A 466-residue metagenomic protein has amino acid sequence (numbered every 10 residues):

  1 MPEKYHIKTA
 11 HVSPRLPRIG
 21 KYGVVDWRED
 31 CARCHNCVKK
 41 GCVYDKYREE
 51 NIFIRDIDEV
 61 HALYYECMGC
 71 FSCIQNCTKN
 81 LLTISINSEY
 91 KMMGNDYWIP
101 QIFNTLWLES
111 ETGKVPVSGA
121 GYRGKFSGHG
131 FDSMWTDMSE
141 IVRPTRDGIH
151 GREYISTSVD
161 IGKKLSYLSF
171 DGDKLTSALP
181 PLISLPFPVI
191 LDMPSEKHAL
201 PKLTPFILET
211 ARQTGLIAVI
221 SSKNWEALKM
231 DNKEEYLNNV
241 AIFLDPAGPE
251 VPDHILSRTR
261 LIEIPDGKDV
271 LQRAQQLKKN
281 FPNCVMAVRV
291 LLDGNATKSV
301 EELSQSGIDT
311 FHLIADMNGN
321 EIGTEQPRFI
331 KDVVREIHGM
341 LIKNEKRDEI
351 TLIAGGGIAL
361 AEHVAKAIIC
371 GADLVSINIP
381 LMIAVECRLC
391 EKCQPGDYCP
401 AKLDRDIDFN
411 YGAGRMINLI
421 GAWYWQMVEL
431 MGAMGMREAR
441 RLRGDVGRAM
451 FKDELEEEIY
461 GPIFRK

Functional and structural regions predicted by a protein language model:
M1-V38, Y44-V189, M193-R212, L216-I217 (+4 more regions): Conserved, well-structured core domains of diverse proteins
G20-G23, R33-H35, K39-Y44, E49-E50 (+3 more regions): Glycine-rich phosphate/ribose-binding loops and adjacent secondary-structure elements that form binding surfaces
G162, Y167, I242-L271, V290: Active-site beta->alpha loop and helix N-cap motifs at the rims of alpha/beta catalytic domains
F187-M193, L216-S221, L237-P246, R260-I264 (+4 more regions): Hydrophobic faces of well-ordered beta-strands that scaffold small-molecule active sites in alpha/beta enzyme cores
P201-I207, A247-H254, G294-E302, L360-V364: Short, acidic/polar
L208, A227-V240, P249-T259, A274-P282 (+1 more regions): Acidic (Asp/Glu)-rich catalytic clusters
E226, D293-A296, I353-E362, M436-K452: A glycine-rich phosphate-binding loop feature that marks nucleotide/adenosyl-phosphate handling sites
I383-D445: Active-site or pore-adjacent capping/gating segments
